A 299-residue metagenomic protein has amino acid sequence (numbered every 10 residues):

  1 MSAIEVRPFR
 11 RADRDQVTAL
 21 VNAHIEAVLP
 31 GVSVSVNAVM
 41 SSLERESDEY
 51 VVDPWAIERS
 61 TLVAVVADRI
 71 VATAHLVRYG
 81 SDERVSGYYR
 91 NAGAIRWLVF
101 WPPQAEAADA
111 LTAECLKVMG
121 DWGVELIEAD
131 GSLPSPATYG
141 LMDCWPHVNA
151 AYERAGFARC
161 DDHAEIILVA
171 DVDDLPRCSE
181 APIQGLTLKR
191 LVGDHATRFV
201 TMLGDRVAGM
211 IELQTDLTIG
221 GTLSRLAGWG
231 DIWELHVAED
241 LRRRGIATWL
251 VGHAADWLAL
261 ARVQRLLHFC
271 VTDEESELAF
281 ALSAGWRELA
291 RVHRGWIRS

Functional and structural regions predicted by a protein language model:
M1-V28, A155-R159, V169-V192: Conserved N-terminal entry element of GNAT/NAT acetyltransferase domains
V21-T61, V65, L186-G204, L217-G221: Active-site rim helix/loop that mediates acceptor-substrate recognition in acyltransferases
T61-V63, R69-R78, R206-L217, D231-H236: Conserved beta-strand in the GNAT
R78, Y89-E106, E234-R243: A short, internal acetyl-CoA/4′-phosphopantetheine-binding micro-motif in the GNAT/acyltransferase core
P103-D121, V237, R243-D256, L260 (+1 more regions): Conserved acetyl-CoA-binding loop-helix of GNAT-fold acetyltransferases
G120-L141, L258-C270: Conserved GNAT acetyl-CoA-binding A-motif
P134-D161, T248, T272-A290: Conserved active-site alpha-helix within GNAT-family acetyltransferase domains
W145, A164-P182, V292-S299: C-terminal "cap" of GNAT-fold acetyltransferases
